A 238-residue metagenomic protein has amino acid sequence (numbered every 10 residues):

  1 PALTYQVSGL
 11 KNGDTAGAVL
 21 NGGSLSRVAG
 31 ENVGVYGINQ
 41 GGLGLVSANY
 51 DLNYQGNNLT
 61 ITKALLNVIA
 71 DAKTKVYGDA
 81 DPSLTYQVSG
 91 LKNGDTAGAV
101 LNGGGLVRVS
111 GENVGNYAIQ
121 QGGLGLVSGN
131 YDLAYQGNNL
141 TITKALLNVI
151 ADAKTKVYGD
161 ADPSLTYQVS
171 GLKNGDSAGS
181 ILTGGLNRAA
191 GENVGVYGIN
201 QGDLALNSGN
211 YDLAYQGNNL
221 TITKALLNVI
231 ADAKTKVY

Functional and structural regions predicted by a protein language model:
P1-Y238: Solvent-exposed beta-strand/loop surfaces, strongest in extracytoplasmic domains of secreted and cell-surface proteins
